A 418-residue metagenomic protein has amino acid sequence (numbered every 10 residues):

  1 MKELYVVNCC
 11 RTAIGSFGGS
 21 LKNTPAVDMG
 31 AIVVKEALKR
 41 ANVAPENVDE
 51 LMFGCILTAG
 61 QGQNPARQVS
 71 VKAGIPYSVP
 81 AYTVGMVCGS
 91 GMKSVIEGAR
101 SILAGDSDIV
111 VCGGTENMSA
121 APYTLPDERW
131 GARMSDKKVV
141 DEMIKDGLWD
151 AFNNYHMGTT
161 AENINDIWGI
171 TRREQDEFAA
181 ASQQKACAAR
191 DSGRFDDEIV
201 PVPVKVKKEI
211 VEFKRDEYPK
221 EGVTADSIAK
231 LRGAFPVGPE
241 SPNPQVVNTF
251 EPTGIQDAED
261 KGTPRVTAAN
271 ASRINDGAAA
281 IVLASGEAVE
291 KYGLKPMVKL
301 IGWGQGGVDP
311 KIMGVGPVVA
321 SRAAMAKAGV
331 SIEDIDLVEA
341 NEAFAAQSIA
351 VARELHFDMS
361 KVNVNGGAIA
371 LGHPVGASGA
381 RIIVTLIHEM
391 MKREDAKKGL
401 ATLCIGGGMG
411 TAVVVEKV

Functional and structural regions predicted by a protein language model:
M1-Q61, P65-A73, Y77-P80, T160-R172 (+4 more regions): Conserved active-site "lid/cap" helical segment
V6, E46-G54, P80-G85, V110-T115 (+6 more regions): Beta-strand segments within the central parallel beta-sheet cores of soluble alpha/beta enzyme folds
C10-T12, K22-I32, R40, E174-G286 (+3 more regions): N-terminal extracellular/periplasmic Venus flytrap/periplasmic-binding protein-like
T12-L38, L57-A59, Y82-A99, S119 (+8 more regions): Active-site pocket-shaping loop/turn-to-helix segments
C55-V110, F152-T159, G222, A229-R273 (+3 more regions): Conserved catalytic cysteine-centered active-site region of acyl-thioester-dependent Claisen-condensing enzymes
I109-I164: Flexible glycine-/small-residue-enriched beta->alpha junction loops that bind anionic phosphate/pyrophosphate groups
T160-E162, V206, I301-A370: Active-site pocket-lining segment
